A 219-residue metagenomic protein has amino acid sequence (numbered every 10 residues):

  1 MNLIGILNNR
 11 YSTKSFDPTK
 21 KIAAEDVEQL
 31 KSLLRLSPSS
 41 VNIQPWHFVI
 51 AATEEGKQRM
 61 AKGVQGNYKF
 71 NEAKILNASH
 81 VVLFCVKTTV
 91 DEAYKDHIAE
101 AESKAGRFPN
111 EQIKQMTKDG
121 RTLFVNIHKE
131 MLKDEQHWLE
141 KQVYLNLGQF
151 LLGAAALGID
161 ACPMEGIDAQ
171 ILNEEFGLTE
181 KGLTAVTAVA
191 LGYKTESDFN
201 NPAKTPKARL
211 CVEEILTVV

Functional and structural regions predicted by a protein language model:
M1-V219: Acidic, surface-exposed loops and disordered segments
